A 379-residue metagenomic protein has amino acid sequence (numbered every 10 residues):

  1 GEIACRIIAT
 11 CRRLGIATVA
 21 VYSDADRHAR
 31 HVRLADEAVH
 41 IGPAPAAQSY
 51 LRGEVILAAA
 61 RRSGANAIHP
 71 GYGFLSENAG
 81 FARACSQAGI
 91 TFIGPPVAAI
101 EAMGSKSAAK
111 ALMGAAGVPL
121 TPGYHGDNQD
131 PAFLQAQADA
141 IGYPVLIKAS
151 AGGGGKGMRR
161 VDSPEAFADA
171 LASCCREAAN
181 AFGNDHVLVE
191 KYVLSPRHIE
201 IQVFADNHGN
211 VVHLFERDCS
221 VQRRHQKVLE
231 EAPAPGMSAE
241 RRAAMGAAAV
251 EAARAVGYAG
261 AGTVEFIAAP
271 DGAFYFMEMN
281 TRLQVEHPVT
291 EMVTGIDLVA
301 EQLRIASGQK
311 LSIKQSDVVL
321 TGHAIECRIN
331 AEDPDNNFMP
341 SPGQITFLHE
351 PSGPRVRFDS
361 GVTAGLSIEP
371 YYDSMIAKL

Functional and structural regions predicted by a protein language model:
G1-V264, A268-H287: N-terminal beta-alpha lobe that positions the nucleotide/phosphoryl donor in ATP/NTP-coupled carboxylate activation
L34, G153, A261, L320-G322 (+1 more regions): Short, solvent-exposed loop/turn segments at the edges of secondary structure
L120-P122, A261-G262, A300, Q309-S316 (+1 more regions): Acidic/polar loop patches that form or flank catalytic/metal-binding clefts of enzymes that bind anionic ligands
M158, E230, R328, M375-L379: Short, hydrophobic beta-strand segments
A244, I296-L303, G308, H323: Polar, glycine-rich mid-to-C-terminal structural blocks that act as macromolecule-binding/assembly scaffolds
A247, M277, I296, A300 (+1 more regions): Feature representing long, continuous alpha-helical segments
Q284-D297, E301: ATP-dependent carboxylate-activation loops
S316-D373: Glycine-rich active-site loop/lid that clamps phosphate-bearing ligands
